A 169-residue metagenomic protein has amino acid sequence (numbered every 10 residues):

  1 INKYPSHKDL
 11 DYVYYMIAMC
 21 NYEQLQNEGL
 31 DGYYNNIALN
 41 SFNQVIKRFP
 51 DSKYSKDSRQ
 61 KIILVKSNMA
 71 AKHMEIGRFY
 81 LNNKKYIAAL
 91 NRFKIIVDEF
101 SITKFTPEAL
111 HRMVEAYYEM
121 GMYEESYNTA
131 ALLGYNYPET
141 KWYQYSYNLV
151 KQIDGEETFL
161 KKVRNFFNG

Functional and structural regions predicted by a protein language model:
I1-G169: Acidic, polar-rich low-complexity tracts and alpha-helical solenoid repeat scaffolds
